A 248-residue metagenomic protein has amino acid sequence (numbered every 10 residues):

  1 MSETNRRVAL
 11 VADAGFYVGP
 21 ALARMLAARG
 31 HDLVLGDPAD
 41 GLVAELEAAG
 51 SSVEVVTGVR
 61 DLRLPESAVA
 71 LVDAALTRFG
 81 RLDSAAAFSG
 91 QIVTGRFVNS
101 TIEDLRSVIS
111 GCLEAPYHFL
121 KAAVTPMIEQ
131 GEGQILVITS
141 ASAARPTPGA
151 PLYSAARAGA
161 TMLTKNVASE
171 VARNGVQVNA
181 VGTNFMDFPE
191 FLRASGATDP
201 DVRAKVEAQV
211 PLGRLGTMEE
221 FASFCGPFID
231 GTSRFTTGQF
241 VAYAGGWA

Functional and structural regions predicted by a protein language model:
S2-V34: Canonical Rossmann dinucleotide-binding motif of NAD(H)/NADP(H)-dependent dehydrogenases/reductases, specifically
R96-F97, T101-I109, V202, V206: Substrate-binding pocket helix/loop in short-chain dehydrogenase/reductase
L120, A156, T164: Active-site helix of classical SDR
T125, S169-E170, R234: Alpha-helical segment proximal to the catalytic Tyr-Lys
S140: Residue(s) in the substrate-gating loop at a strand-loop-helix junction that position the organic substrate next
A172, Q177, T236-G238: Short, small/polar-rich loop/turn modules that mediate ligand/substrate recognition or access, typified
G226, S233, T237-A248: Short C-terminal tail/terminal secondary-structure segment of NAD(P)H-dependent dehydrogenase/reductase domains
